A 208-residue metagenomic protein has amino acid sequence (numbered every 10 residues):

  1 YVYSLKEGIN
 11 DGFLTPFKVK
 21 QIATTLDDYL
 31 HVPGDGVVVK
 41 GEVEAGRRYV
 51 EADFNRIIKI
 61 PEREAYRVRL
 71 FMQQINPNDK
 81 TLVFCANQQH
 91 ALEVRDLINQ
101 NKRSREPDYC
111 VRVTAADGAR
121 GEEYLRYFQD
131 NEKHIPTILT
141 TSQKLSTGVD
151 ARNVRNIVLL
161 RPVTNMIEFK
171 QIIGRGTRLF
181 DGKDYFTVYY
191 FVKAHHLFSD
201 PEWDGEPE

Functional and structural regions predicted by a protein language model:
Y1, L5, T15-K20, T81 (+3 more regions): Structural beta-strand/beta-sheet cores of well-ordered domains, especially the beta-sheet scaffolds that support
Y1-D79, R95: Interdomain helical connector at the RecA1-RecA2 junction of SF1/SF2 helicase-like NTPases
G12, V83, G174: Conserved G/P- and acidic residue-centered "switch" motifs that form tight phosphate/ATP-binding loops in soluble
K18, Q89-V94, V163-I167: Conserved long hydrophobic alpha-helices within structured protein cores
D27, A91, H196-L197: Residue-level signal for secondary-structure boundary sites
V50-T141: Conserved C-terminal RecA-like helicase domain
R103-R105, C110-E208: Conserved RecA-like P-loop NTPase helicase motor core
